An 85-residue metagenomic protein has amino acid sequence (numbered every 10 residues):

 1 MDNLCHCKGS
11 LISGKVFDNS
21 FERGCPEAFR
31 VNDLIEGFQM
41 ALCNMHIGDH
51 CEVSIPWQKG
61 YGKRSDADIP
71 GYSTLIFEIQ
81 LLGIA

Functional and structural regions predicted by a protein language model:
M1-S13: A short beta-strand signature
L11-I76, G83-A85: A beta-strand/beta-hairpin structural motif
